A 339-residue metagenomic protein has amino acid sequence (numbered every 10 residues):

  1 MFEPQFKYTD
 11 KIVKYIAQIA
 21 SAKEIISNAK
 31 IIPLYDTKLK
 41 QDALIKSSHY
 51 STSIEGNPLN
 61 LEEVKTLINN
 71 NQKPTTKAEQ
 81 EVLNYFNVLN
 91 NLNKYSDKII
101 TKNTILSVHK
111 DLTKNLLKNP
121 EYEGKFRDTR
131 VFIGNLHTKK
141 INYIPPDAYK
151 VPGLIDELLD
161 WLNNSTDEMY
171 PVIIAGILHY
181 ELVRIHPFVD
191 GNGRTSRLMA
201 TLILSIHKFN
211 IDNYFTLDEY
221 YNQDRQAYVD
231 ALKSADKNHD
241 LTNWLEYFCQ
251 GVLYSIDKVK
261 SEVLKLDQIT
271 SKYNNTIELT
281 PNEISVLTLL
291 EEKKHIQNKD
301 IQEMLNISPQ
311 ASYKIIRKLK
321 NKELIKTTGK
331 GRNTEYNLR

Functional and structural regions predicted by a protein language model:
M1-R339: FIC/Doc superfamily catalytic core
